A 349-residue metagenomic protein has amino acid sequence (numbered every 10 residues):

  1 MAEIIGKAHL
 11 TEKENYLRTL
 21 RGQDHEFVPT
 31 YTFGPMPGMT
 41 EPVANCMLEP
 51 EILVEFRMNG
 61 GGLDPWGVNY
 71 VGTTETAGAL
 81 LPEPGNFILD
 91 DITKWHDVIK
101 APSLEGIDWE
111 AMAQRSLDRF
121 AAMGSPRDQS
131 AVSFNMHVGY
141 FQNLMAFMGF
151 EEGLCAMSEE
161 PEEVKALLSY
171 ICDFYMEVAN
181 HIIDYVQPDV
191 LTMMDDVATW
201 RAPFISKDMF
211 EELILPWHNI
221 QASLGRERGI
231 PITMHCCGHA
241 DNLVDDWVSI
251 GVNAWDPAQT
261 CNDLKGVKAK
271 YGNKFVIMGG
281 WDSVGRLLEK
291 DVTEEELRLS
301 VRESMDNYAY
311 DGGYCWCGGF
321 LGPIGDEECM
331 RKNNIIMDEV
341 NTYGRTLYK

Functional and structural regions predicted by a protein language model:
M1-P35, V98-K349: Active-site loop segments of alpha/beta catalytic cores
A2, R18, T30, F56-R57 (+4 more regions): Compositionally biased, low-complexity repeat tracts
T30-P50: Short, basic/low-complexity N-terminal boundary segments at the transition from targeting/disordered tails
E41-A44, N59, T74-T76, P82-E83 (+3 more regions): Short aromatic-enriched loop/helix-cap "lid" or pocket-rim segments at secondary-structure transitions that line
N45-L63: Short acidic, Pro/Gly- and aromatic-enriched capping/linker segments at domain boundaries
N59-G106, P126-S133: A contiguous, low-structure linker/loop signature
